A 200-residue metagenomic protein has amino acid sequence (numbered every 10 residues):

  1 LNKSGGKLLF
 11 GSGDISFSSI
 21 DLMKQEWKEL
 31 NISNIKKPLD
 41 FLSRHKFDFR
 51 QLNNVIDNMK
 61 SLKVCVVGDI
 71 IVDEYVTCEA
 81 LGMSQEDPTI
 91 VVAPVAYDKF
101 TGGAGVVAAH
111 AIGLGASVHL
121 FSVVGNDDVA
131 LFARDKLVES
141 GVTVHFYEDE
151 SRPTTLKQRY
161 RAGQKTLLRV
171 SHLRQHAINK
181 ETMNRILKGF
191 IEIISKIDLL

Functional and structural regions predicted by a protein language model:
L1-R50: Classical nucleotidyltransferase
N2-G5, S140, G163: Short, structured coil segments at secondary-structure junctions
L42-L81: Positively charged, low-complexity intrinsically disordered leader regions
M59, I194-S195: A short, aliphatic-rich alpha-helical micro-motif
L62, Q85, T89-L156: Substrate-binding N-lobe of the ribokinase-like
S84-P94, G163-R174, I197-D198: Gly-rich Lys/Arg/Thr-decorated short loops/hinges at beta-loop-alpha junctions or inter-strand turns that position
F146-R152, R159-I194: Conserved phosphate-binding/catalytic loop of the ribokinase/pfkB sugar-kinase fold
